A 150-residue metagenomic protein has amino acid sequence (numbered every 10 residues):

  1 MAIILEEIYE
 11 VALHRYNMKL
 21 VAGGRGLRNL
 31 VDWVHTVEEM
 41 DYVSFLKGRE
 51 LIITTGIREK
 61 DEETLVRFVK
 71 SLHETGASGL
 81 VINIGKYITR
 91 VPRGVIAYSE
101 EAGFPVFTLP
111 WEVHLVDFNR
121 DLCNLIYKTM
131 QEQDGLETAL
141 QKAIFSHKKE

Functional and structural regions predicted by a protein language model:
M1-E150: Alpha-helical/coil-rich non-catalytic "connector" segments in signaling and regulatory proteins
